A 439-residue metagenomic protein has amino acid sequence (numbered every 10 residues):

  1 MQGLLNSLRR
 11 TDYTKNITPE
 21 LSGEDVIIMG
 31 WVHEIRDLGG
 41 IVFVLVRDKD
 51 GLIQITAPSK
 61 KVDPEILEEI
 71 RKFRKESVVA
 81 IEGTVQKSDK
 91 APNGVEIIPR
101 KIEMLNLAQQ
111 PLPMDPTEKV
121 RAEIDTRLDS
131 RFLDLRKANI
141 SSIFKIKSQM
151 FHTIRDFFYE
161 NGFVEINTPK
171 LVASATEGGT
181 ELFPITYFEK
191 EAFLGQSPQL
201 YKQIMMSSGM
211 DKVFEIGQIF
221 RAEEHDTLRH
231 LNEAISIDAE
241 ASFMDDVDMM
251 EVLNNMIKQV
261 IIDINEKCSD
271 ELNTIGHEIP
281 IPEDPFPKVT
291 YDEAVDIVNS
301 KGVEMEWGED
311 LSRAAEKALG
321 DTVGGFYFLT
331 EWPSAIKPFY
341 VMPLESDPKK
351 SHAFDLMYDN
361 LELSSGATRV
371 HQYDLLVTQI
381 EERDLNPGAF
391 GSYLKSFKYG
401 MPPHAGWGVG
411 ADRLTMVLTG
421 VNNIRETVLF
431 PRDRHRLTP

Functional and structural regions predicted by a protein language model:
Q2-S242: Class II aminoacyl-tRNA synthetase-like tRNA-binding/catalytic domains
E65-I66, D245-E251: Short, conserved charged micro-motifs
F73, Q149, T153-N161, S197-L200 (+14 more regions): Generic, well-ordered alpha-helical scaffold segments in large soluble proteins
P111, R121, L128, F132 (+16 more regions): Alpha-helix initiation and N-capping motif
P113-P116, K147, N167-L171, E215-Q218 (+6 more regions): Short coil/turn segments at secondary-structure boundaries
S142-I146, E278-E283, S364: Extended, non-catalytic structural segments that build the interaction scaffolds of large macromolecular assemblies
T176-E177, N255-D359, E382-G400: Metal-assisted phosphate- and nucleotidyl-transfer catalytic regions
S208, K212-E215, L231, I235-D245 (+1 more regions): TRNA-recognition modules of translation machinery and tRNA-sensing kinases, especially anticodon-binding
